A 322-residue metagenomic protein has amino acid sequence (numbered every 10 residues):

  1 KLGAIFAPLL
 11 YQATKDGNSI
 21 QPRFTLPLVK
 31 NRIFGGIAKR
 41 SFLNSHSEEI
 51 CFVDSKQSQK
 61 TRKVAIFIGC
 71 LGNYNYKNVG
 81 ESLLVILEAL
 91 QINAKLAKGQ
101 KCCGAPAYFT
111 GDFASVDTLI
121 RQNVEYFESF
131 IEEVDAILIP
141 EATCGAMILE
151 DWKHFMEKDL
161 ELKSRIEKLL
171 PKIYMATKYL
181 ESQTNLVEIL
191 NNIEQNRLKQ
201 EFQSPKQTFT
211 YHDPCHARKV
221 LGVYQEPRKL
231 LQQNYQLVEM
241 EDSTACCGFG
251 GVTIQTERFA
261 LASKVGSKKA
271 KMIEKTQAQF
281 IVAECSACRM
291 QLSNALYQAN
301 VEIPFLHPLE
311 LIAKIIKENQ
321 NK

Functional and structural regions predicted by a protein language model:
K1-K322: Iron-sulfur cluster-binding electron-transfer modules in prokaryotic oxidoreductases
